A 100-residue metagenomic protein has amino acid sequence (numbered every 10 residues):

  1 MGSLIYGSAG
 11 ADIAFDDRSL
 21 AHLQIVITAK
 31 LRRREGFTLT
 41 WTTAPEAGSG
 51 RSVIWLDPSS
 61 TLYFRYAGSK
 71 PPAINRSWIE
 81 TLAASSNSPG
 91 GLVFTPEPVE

Functional and structural regions predicted by a protein language model:
M1, R32-G36: A short, compositionally biased
M1-D16: Short, extreme N-terminal segment that most often corresponds to the first beta-strand
F15, H22-I25: N-terminal intrinsically disordered, cationic/polar leader segments that include organellar targeting peptides
A21-H22, E46, K70-P71: Short, surface-exposed beta-strand-loop junctions and turns on beta-sheet-rich folds
I25-R33: Short, intrinsically disordered, mixed-charge
E35-A67: Short, structured protein-protein interaction patches enriched in aromatics and acidic/basic residues, typified by
G68-E100: Mixed-charge, glycine-accented linear interaction segment located at domain edges/termini
